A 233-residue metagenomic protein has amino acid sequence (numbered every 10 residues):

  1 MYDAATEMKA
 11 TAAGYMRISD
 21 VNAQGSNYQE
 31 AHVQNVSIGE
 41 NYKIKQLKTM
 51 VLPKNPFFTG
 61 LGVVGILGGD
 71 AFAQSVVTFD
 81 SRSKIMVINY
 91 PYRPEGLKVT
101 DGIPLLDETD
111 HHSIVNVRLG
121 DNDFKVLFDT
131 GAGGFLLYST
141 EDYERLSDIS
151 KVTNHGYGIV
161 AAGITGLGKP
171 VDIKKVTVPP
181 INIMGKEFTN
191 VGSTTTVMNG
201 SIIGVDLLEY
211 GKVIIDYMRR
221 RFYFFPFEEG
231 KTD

Functional and structural regions predicted by a protein language model:
M1-D233: Pepsin/retropepsin-fold aspartyl endopeptidases
